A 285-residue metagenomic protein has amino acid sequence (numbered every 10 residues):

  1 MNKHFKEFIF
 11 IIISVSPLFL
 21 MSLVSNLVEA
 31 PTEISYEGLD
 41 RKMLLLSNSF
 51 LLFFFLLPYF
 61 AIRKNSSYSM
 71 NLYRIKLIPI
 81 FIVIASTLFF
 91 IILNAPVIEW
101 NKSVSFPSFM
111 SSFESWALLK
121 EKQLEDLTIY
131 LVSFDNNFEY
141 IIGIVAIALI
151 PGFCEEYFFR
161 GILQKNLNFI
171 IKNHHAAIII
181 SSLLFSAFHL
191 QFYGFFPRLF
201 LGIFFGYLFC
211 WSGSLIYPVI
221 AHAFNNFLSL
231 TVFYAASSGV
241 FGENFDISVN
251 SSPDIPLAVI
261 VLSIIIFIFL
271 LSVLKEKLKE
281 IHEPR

Functional and structural regions predicted by a protein language model:
I13-L23, F81-S105, C210-F227: Hydrophobic alpha-helical membrane-insertion segments
S14-V24, L52-P58, I84-F90, P256-E276: Hydrophobic core of alpha-helical transmembrane segments in multi-pass integral membrane proteins
S22-K64, K76-L88, N101, S108-L118: Alpha-helical transmembrane segments in multi-pass membrane proteins
E33-I34, S105-M110, N166-A176: Membrane interface segments of multi-pass transport proteins and intramembrane proteases
N71-I150: Juxtamembrane helix-loop-helix connectors linking adjacent transmembrane helices in multi-pass membrane enzymes
C154-I180, Y207-S214: Membrane-interface helix/loop boundary segments of multi-pass membrane proteins
S186-A187, G194-V249: Functionally important transmembrane alpha-helices
A223-R285: C-terminal membrane module of polytopic membrane proteins
